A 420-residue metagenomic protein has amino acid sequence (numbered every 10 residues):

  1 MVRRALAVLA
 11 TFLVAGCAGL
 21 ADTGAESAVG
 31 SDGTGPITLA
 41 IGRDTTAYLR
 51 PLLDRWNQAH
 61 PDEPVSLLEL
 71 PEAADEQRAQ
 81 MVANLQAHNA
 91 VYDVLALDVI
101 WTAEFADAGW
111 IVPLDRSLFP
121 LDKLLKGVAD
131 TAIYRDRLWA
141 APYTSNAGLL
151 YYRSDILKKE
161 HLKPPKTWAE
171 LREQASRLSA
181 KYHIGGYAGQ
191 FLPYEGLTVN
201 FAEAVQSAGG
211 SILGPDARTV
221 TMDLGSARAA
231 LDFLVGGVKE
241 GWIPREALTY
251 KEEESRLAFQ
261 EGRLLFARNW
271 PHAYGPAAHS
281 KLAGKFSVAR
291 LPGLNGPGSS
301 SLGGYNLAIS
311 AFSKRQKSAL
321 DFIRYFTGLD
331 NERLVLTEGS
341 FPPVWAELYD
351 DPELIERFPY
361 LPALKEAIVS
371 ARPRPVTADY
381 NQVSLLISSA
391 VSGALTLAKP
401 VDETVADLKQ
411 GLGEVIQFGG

Functional and structural regions predicted by a protein language model:
R4-W101, N295, K317-S318, L334 (+2 more regions): Conserved N-terminal structural module of periplasmic/extracytoplasmic solute-binding proteins
R55-K126, I133, K158-K163, A258 (+3 more regions): Extracytoplasmic "Venus flytrap"/periplasmic binding protein-like
V82, V91-D93, L121-I156, G185 (+4 more regions): A structural signal for short loop-to-beta-strand junctions that line the ligand-binding cleft of periplasmic/secreted
V99-A147, L197-N200, S207, A283 (+3 more regions): Hinge/lid segment of periplasmic solute-binding proteins
V112-L124, G186, Q190-Y194, G209-A229 (+5 more regions): Short, solvent-exposed loop/beta-turn-alpha elements that line the ligand-binding surface or hinge of extracytoplasmic
W139-Y143, G148, E170-V220, V235 (+1 more regions): Extracytoplasmic/periplasmic solute-binding protein
A175-R177, A217-L248, L291: Glycine-centered hinge/linker elements that transmit conformational signals in sensory and ligand-binding systems
P271-A283, L294-S389, F418: C-terminal lobe and pocket-closing loops of periplasmic/extracytoplasmic Venus-flytrap solute-binding proteins
